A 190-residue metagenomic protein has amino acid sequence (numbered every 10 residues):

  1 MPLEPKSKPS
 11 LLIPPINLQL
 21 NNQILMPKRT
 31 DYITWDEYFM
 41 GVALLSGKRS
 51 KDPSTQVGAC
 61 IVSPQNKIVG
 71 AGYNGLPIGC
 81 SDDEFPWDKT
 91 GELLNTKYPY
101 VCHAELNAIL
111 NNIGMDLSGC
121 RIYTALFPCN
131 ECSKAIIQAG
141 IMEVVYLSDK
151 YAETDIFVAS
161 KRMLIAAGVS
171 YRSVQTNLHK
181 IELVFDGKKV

Functional and structural regions predicted by a protein language model:
P2-K6, S10-V190: Zinc-dependent deaminase catalytic domain
